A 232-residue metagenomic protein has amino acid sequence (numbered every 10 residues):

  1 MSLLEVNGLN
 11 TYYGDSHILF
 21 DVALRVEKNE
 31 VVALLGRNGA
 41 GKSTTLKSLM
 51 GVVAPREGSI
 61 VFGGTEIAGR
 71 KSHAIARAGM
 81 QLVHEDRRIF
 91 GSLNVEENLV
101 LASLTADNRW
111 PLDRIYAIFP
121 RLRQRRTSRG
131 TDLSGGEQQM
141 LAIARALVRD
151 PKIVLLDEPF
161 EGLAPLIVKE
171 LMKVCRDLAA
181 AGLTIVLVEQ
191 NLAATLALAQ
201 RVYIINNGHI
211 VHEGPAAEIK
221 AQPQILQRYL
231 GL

Functional and structural regions predicted by a protein language model:
M1-L232: Glycine-rich phosphate-binding loops of nucleotide-dependent enzymes
